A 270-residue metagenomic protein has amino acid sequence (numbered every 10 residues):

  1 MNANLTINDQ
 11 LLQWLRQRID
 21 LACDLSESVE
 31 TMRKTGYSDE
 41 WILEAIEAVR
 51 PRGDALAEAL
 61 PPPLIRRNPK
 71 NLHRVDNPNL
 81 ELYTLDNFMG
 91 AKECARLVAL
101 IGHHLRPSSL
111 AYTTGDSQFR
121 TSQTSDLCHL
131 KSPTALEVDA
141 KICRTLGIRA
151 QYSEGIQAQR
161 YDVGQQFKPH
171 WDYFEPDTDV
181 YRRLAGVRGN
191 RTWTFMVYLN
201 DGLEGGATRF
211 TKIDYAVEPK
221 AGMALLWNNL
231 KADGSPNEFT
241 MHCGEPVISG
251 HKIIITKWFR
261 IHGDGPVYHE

Functional and structural regions predicted by a protein language model:
N2-D24, V29-L226, L230-E270: Fe(II)/2-oxoglutarate oxygenase catalytic core
